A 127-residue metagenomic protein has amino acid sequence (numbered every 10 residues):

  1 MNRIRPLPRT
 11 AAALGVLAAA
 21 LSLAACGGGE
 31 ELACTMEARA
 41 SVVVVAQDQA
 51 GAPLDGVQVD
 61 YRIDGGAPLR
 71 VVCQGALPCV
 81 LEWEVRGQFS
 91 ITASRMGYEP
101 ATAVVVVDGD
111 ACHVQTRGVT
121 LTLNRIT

Functional and structural regions predicted by a protein language model:
M1-A25: Sec-dependent bacterial lipoprotein signal peptides
C26-S41, Q47-A50, V114-I126: Beta-strand-rich domain onsets/edges
R39-S41, P78, Q88, T102 (+1 more regions): Intrinsic-disorder/low-complexity, polar/charged segments enriched in Ser/Thr/Lys/Arg/Asp/Glu/Gln
A40-V42, Q49-R70: Short, ordered, surface-exposed loop/turn motifs in non-cytosolic proteins
G65-G66, P78-E82, D110-T116: Short, surface-exposed linear segments at secondary-structure transitions and domain or protein termini
P68-A76, V105-D108: Solvent-exposed serine/threonine-rich low-complexity stretches and specific carbohydrate-binding patches
Q74-S90, R95-M96: Short Pro-Gly-centered beta-turn/loop motif in secreted/extracellular proteins
M96-T120, N124-I126: Structured interaction patches on ligand/partner-binding surfaces of diverse proteins
